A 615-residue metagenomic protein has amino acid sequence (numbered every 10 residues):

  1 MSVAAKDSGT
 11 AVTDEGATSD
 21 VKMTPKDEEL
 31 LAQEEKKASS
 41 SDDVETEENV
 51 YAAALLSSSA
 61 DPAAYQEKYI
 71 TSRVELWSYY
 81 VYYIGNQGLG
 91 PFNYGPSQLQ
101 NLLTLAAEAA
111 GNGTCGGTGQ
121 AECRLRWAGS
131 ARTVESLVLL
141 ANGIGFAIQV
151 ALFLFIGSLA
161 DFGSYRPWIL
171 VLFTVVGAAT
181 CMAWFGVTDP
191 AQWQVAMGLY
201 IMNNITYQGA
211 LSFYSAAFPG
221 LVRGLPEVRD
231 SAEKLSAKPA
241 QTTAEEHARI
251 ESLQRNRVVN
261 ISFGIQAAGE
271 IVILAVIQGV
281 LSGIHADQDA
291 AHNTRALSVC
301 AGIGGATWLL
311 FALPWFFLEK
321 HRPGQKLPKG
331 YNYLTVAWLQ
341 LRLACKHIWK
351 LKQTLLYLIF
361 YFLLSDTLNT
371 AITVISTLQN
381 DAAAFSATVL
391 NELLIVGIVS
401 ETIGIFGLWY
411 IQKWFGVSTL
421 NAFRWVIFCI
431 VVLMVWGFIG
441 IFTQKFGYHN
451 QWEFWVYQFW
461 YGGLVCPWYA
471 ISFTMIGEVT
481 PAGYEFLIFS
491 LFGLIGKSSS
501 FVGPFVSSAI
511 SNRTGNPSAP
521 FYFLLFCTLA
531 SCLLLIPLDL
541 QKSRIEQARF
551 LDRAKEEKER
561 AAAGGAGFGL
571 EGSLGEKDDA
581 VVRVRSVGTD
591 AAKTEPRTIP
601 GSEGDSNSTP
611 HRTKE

Functional and structural regions predicted by a protein language model:
S2-E75, F185, V195, G209-Y361 (+2 more regions): Intracellular loop-helix junctions on the cytosolic face of multi-pass helical membrane proteins
N93-E135, T373-N391: Short amphipathic helix-loop junctions that connect adjacent transmembrane helices in Major Facilitator Superfamily/SLC
L99-N101, G157-S158, E270-T294, W409-W414 (+1 more regions): Transmembrane alpha-helix termini and helix-breaking/packing motifs in multi-pass membrane transporters
Q149-Y165, I403-R424, I441, S511: Helix-to-loop junctions at the C-terminal end of transmembrane segments in multipass secondary transporters
V171-A191, F428-G447: C-terminal ends and interior cores of transmembrane alpha-helices in multi-pass membrane transporters/permeases
F213-L221, T377, A470-V479: Intracellular helix-loop hinge segments at the cytoplasmic ends of transmembrane helices in 12-TM rocker-switch-type
N421-A470: C-terminal transmembrane helical hairpin of 12-TM major facilitator-type secondary transporters
G483-R513: A late C-terminal transmembrane helix in Major Facilitator Superfamily
